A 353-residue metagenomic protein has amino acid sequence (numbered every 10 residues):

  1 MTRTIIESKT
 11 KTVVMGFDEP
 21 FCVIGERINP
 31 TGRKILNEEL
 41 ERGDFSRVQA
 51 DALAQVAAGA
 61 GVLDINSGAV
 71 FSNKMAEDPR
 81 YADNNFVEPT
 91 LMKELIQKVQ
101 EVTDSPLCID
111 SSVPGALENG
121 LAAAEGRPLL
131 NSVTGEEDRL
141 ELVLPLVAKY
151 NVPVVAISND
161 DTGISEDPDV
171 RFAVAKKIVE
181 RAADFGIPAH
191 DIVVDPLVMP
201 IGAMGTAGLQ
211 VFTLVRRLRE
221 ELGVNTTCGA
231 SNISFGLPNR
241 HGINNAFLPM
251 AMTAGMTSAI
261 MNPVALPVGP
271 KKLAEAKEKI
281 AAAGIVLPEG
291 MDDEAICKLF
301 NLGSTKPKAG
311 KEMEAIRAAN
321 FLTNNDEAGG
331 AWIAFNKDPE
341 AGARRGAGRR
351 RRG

Functional and structural regions predicted by a protein language model:
M1-V193, M199-G353: Domain-level signal for soluble alpha/beta catalytic cores
